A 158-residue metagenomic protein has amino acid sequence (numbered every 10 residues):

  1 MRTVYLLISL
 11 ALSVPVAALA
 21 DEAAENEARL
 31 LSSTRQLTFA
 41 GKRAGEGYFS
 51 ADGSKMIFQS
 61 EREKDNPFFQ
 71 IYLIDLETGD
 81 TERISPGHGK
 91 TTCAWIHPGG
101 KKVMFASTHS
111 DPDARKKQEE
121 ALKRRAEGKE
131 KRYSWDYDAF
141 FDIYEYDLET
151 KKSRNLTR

Functional and structural regions predicted by a protein language model:
Y5-P15: Bacterial N-terminal signal peptides
A18-E22: Boundary at the C-terminal end of the N-terminal hydrophobic targeting segment
E25-K42, I74-K90, Y146-R158: Multi-bladed beta-propeller domains
F39-K42, Q59-Q70, P86-T91, A106-I143 (+1 more regions): A flexible loop/linker signature enriched in serine peptidases of the S9 family
A51-D52, P98-G99: Residue-level detector of Asp-centered blade-edge/turn motifs that repeat once per structural unit in beta-propeller
G53-I57, V103-M104: Hydrophobic beta-strand positions that form the internal "hydrophobic ladder" of WD40/Gbeta-like beta-propeller blades
